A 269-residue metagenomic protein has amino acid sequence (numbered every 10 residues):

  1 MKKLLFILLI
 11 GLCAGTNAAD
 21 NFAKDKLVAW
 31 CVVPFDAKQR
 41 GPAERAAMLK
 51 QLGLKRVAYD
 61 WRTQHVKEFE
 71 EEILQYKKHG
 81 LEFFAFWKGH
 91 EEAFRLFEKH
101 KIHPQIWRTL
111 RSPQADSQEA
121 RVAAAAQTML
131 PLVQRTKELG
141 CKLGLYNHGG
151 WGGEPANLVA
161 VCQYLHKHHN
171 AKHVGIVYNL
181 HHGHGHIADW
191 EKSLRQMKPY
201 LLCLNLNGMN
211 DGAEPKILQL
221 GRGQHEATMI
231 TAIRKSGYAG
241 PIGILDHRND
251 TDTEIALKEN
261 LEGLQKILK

Functional and structural regions predicted by a protein language model:
L4-C13: Sec-dependent N-terminal signal peptides
D20-V28, R40-K50, P131-Q134, E138-G140 (+1 more regions): Histidine-acidic metal/acid-base catalytic patches
V28-G41, K88, P113-V122, L218: Active-site mouth loops of central-metabolism enzymes
C31, A58, F84-W87, Q105-I106 (+3 more regions): Conserved beta-strand positions in the central sheet of alpha/beta enzyme cores
P34-D36, T63, G89-E91, L110-Q114 (+4 more regions): Active-site-proximal loop/turn and secondary-structure-junction residues that shape catalytic pockets, frequently
P42-H65, F84: Catalytic domains of carbohydrate-active enzymes, especially glycoside hydrolases
H65-E72, E154: Active-site-adjacent beta->alpha loops and helix N-cap segments on the catalytic face of soluble alpha/beta enzymes
E82-F83, W87-I176: Active-site acidic/histidine proton-transfer and metal-coordination neighborhood in alpha/beta enzyme cores
